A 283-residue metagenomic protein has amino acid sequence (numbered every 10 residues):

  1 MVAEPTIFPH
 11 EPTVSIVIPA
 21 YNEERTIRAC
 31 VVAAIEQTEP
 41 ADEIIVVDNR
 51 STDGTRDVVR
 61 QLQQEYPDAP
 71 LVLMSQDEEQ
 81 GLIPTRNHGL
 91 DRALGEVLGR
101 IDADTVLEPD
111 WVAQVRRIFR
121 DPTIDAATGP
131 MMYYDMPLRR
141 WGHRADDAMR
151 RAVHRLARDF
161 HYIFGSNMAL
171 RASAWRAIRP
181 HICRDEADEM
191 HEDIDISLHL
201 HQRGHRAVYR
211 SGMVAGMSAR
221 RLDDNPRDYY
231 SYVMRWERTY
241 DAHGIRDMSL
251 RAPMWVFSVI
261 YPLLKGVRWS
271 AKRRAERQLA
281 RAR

Functional and structural regions predicted by a protein language model:
M1-A33: N-proximal low-complexity "stem/linker" segments adjacent to membrane-targeting elements
V32-A41: Short, acidic, metal-binding catalytic loop of nucleotide-sugar glycosyltransferases
A33, D48-D57, E78, T105: A conserved acidic beta->alpha catalytic loop
Q76-A93: Glycine-rich, basic loop-to-helix element that forms the pyrophosphate-binding segment of sugar-nucleotide handling
L98: Short aromatic/hydrophobic "clamp" motif used to bind/position activated sugar donors
D110-R140: Conserved donor NDP-sugar-binding/catalytic core segment of glycosyltransferases
G129-Y133, W141-Y162: Short, flexible, basic/aromatic active-site loop/helix in glycosyltransferases
E186-I196: Acidic donor-binding loop at a coil-to-helix junction in glycosyltransferase catalytic cores that engages
